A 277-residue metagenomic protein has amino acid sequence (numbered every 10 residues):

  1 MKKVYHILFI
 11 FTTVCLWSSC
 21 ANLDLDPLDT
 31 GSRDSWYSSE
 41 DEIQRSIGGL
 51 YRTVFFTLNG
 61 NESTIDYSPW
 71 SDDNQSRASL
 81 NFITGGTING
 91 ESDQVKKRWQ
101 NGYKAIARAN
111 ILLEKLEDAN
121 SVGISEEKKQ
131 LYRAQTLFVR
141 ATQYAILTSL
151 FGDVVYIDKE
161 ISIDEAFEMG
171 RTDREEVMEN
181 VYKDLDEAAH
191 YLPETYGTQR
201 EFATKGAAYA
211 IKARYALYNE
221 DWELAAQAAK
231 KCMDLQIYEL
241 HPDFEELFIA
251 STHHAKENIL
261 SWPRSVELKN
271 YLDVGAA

Functional and structural regions predicted by a protein language model:
M1-D29: Bacterial Sec-dependent N-terminal signal peptides
C20-P69, E175: Acidic, glycine-rich segments characteristic of secretory precursors and extracytoplasmic regions
D41-E42, I47, S79-T84, N89-N101 (+2 more regions): Elongated scaffold/linker segments in the mid-to-C-terminal portions of large proteins
Q44-G48, R52-F56, A78-F151, T172-E176 (+1 more regions): Conserved, well-structured interaction surfaces
